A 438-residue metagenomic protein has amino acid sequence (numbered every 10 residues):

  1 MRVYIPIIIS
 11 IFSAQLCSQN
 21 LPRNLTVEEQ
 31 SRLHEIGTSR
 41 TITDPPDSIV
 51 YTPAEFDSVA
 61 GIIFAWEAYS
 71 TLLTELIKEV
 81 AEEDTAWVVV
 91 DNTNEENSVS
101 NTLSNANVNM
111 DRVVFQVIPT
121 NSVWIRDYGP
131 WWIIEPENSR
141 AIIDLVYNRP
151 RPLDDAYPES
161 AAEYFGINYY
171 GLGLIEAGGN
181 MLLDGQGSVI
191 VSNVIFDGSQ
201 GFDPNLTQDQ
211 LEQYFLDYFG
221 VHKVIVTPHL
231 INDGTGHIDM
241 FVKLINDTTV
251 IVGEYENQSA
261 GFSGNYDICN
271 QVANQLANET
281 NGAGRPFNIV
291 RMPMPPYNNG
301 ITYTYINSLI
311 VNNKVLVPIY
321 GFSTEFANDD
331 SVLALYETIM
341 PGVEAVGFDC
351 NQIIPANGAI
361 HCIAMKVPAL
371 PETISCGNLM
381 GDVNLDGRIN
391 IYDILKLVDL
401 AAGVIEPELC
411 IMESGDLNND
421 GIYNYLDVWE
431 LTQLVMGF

Functional and structural regions predicted by a protein language model:
M1-N20: Bacterial Sec-dependent N-terminal signal peptides
V3, E163, L335, I391 (+1 more regions): Intrinsically disordered, low-complexity N-terminal regions enriched in serine/proline/glycine with scattered basic
I7, F12, L172-G173, Q352 (+4 more regions): N-terminal hydrophobic or amphipathic segments with adjacent small-residue motifs that include Sec signal peptides
Q19-I374: The feature marks the mature, well-folded catalytic cores of soluble enzymes
E372-F438: Cellulosome-associated attachment modules in secreted, modular CAZymes
